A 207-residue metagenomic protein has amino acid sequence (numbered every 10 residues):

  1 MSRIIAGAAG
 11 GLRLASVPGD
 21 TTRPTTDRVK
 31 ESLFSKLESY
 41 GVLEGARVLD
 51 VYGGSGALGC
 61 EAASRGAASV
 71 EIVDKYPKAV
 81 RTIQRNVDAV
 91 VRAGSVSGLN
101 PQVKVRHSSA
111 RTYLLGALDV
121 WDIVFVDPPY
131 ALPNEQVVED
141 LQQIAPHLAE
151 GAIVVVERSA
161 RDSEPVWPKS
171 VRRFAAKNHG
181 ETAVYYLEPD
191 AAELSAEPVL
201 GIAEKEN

Functional and structural regions predicted by a protein language model:
M1-N207: Class I S-adenosyl-L-methionine-dependent methyltransferase catalytic core
